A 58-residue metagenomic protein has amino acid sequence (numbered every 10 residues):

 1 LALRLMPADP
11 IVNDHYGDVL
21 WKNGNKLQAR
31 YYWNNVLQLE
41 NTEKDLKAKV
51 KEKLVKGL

Functional and structural regions predicted by a protein language model:
L1-A2, N35-V36: Canonical positions in the second alpha-helix
